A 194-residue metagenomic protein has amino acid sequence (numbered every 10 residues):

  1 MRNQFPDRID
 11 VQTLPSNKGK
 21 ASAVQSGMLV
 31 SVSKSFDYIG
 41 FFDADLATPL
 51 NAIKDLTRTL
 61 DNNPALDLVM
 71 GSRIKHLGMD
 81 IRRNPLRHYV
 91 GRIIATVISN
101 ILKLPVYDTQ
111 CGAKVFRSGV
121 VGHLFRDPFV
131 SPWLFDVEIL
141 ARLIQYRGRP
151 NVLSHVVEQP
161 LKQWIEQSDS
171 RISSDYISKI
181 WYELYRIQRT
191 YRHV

Functional and structural regions predicted by a protein language model:
M1-Q12: Acidic donor-binding segment of Leloir-type glycosyltransferases
N3, S72-R73, Q163: Short, small-residue-rich loop/turn micro-motifs
Q4-P6, N63, N151: Short, well-ordered coil/turn elements that cap or connect secondary structure elements
R8-D10, P105, H155-V157: Conserved beta-strand segments of alpha/beta enzyme cores
L14-S33, Y38, L50-F129, W133 (+1 more regions): Acceptor/aglycone-binding surface of glycosyltransferases and processive sugar-polymer synthases
D127-V194: Hydrophobic helical membrane-anchoring modules
